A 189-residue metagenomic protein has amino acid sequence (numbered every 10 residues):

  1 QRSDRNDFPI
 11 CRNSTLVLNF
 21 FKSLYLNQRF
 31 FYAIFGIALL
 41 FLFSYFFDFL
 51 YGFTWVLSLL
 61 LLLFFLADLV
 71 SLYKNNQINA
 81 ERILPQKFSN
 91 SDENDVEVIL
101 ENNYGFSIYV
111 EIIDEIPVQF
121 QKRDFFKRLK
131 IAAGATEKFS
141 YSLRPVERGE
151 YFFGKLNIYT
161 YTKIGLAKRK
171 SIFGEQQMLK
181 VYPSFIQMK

Functional and structural regions predicted by a protein language model:
R2-R5: A cross-taxon signal for low-complexity, glycine/charged-rich
F8-C11, V118: A generic signature of intrinsically disordered, low-complexity regions enriched in glycine/proline and charged/polar
I10-N79: Extracellular/lumenal glycan-associated context and N-glycosylation machinery
L62-K189: An amphipathic, basic-hydrophobic helix/alpha-beta surface used to engage anionic, phosphate-rich ligands or surfaces
